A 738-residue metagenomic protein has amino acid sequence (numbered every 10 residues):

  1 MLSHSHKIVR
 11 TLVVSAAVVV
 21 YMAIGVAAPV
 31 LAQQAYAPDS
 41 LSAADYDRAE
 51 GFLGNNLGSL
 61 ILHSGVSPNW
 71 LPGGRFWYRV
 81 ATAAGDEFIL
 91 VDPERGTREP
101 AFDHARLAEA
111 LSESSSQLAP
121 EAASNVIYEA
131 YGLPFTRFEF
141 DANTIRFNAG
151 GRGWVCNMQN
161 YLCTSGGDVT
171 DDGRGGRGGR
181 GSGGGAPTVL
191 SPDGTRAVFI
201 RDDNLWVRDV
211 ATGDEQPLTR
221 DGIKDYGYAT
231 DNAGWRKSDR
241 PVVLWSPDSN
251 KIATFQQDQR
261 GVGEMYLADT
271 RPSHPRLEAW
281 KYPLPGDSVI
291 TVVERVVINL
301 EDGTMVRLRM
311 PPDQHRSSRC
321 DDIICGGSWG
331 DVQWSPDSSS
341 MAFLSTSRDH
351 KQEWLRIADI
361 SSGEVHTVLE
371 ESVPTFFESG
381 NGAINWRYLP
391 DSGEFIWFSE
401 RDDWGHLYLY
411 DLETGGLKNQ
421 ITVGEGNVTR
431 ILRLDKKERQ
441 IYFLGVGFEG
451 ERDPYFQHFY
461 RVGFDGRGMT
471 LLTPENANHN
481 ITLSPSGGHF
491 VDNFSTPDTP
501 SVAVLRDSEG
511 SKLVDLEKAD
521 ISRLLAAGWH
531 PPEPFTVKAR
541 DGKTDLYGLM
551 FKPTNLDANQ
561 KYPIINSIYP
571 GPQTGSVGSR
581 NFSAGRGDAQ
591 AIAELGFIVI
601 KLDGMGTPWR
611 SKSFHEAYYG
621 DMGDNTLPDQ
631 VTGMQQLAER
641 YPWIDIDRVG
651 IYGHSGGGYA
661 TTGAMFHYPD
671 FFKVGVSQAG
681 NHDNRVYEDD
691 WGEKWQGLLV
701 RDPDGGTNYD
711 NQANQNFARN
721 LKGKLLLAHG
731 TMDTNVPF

Functional and structural regions predicted by a protein language model:
M1-R10: N-terminal secretory signal peptides that target proteins for export/translocation
V13-V26: Bacterial N-terminal signal peptides
S15, A28-S501, L505-R506, S522: Beta-propeller folds
Y21, P187, S677: Active-site-adjacent beta-strand anchor residues
E264, M310, W329-G330, S338 (+4 more regions): Serine-hydrolase catalytic core recognition
